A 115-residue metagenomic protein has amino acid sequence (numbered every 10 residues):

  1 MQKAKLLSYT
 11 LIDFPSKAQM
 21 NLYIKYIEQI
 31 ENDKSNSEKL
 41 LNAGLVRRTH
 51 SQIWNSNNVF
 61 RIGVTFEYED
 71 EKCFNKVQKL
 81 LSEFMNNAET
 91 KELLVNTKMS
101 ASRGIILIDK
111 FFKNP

Functional and structural regions predicted by a protein language model:
M1-A4, L41-G63, N86-P115: Glycine-rich beta-strand-turn "strand-cap" elements at beta-sheet edges
Q2-K5, K17-Q19: Short, charged, low-hydrophobicity "junction" segments
K5-F14, V46-S82: Short, well-ordered beta-strand segments in beta-rich or mixed alpha/beta enzyme and ligand-binding folds
T10, A18, S102-G104: Serine/proline-rich low-complexity intrinsically disordered segments, especially terminal tails, linkers
L11, I24-E31, F66-E69, L107-K113: A general secondary-structure boundary signal
A18-R48, S82-T90: Short amphipathic alpha-helical segments
Q19, E28, E71-C73, K79 (+1 more regions): Short linear sequence elements within intrinsically disordered, low-complexity coil regions
M20, F74, F111-N114: A generic structural micro-environment signature that highlights single residues at secondary-structure boundaries
